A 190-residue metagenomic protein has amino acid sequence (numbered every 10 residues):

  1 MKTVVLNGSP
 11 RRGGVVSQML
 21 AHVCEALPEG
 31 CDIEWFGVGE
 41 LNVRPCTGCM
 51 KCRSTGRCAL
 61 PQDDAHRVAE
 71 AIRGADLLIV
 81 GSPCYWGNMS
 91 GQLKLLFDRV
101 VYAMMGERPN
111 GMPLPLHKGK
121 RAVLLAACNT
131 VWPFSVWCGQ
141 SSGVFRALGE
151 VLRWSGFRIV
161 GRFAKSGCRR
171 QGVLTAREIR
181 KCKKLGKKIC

Functional and structural regions predicted by a protein language model:
M1-M105, G161-F163, G167-C190: N-terminal beta1-alpha1-beta2 submodule of the flavodoxin-like/Rossmannoid cofactor-binding fold
V15-E29, Q140-S155: Short, solvent-exposed amphipathic alpha-helices that sit in or adjacent to ligand/effector-binding or catalytic
M105-W154: Short, glycine-/small-residue-rich phosphate/pyrophosphate-handling segment
S155-G161: Catalytic histidine neighborhood in serine/cysteine hydrolases with alpha/beta-hydrolase-type architecture
